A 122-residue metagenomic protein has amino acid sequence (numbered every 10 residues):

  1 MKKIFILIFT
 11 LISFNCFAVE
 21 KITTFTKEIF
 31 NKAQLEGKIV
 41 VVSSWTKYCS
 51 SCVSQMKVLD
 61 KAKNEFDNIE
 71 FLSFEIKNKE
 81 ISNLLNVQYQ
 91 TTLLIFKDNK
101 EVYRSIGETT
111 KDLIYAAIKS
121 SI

Functional and structural regions predicted by a protein language model:
I4-F14: Sec-dependent N-terminal signal peptides
T10, F17-E36, A117-I122: N-terminal leader/targeting and pre-domain segments
Q34-K47: Short active-site neighborhood of thiol/selenol oxidoreductases, capturing the structured segment around
S44, D67-E80: Thiol-based oxidoreductase modules, predominantly thioredoxin-like and allied folds used for disulfide exchange
T46-S50, K77-I81, T92, T109-K111: Solvent-exposed loop/turn segments at secondary-structure junctions within structured extracellular/periplasmic domains
S51-E65: Typically the conserved alpha-helix immediately C-terminal to a functionally engaged Cys/Sec in thioredoxin-like
L85-L94: Structural micro-motif
K97-I122: Non-catalytic, surface beta->alpha helical segment in thiol-disulfide oxidoreductase systems
